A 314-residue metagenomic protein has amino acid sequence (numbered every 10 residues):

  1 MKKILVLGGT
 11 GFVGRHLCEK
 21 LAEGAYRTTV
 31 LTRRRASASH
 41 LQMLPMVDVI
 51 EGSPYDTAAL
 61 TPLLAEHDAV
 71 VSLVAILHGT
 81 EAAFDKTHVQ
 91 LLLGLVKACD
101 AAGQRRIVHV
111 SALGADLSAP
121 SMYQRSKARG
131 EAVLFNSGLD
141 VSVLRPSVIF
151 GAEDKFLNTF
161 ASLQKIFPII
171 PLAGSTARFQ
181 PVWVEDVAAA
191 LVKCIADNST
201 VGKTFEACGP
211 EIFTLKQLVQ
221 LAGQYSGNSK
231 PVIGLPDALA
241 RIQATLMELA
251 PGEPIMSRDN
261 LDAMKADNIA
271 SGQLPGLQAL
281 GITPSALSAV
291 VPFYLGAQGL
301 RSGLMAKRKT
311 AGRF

Functional and structural regions predicted by a protein language model:
K2-Y26: N-terminal Rossmann NAD(P)H-binding glycine-rich loop of SDR-like oxidoreductase domains
L7, L31, L73-V74, I107-L113 (+1 more regions): SDR active-site strand-loop-helix element
G14-R15, V89, A128: Residues forming the Rossmann-fold NAD(P)(H) cofactor-binding site
A36-A102, L113-L117: NAD(P)H-binding glycine-rich loop region in Rossmannoid oxidoreductase-like domains and their noncatalytic homologs
S111, E131-K155, T159-S162: Conserved beta-loop-beta element that borders a ligand/cofactor-binding pocket
L113-R125, I149-D154: Conserved catalytic-site region of short-chain dehydrogenase/reductase
K155-F156, G174-A196, G202-E206, Q217: Substrate-positioning beta->alpha
C194-S257, S271-F314: Mid/C-terminal beta-alpha module of Rossmann-like enzyme folds, strongest in SDR-family dehydrogenases/epimerases
